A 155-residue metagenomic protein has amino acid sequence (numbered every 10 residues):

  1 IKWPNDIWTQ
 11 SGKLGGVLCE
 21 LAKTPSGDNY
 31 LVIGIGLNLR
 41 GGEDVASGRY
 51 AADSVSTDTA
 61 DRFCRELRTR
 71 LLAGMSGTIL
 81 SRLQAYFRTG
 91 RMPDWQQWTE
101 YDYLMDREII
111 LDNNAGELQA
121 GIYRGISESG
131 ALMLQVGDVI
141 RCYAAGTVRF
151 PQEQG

Functional and structural regions predicted by a protein language model:
I1-W3: General beta-strand structural signal in soluble alpha/beta enzymes
T9-G155: Long, positively charged amphipathic alpha-helical accessory segments at protein N-termini or as interdomain linkers
